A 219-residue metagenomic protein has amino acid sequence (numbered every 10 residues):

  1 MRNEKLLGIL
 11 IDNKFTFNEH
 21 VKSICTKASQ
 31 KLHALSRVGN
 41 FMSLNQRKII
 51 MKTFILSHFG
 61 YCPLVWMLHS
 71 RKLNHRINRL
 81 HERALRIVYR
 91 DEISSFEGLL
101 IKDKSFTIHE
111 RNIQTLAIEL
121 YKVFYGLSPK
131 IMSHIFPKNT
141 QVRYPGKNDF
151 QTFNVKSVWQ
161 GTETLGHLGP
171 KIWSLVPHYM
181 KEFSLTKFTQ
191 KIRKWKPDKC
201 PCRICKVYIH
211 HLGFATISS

Functional and structural regions predicted by a protein language model:
M1-S219: Hydrophobic/basic alpha-helical segments
